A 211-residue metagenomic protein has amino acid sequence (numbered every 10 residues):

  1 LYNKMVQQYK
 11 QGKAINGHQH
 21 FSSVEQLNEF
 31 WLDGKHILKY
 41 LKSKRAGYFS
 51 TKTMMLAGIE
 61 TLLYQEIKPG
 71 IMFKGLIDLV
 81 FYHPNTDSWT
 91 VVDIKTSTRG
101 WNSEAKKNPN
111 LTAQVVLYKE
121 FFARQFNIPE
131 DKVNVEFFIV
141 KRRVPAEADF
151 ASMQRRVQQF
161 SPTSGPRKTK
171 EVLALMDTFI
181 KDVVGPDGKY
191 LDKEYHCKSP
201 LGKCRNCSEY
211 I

Functional and structural regions predicted by a protein language model:
L1-I59: A non-catalytic, helix-rich entry segment at domain boundaries
H36, Y40-S43, L117-E120, R124 (+1 more regions): Residue-level signal for well-ordered alpha-helical scaffold segments within enzymatic catalytic domains
L38, L62-P69, P200-K203: Extended amphipathic secondary-structure runs
A46-F49, E66-P69, N102-K106, F126 (+1 more regions): Short helix-to-loop capping/linker segments positioned immediately adjacent to catalytic or ligand/cofactor-binding
M54-A57, W89, D131-V135: Residue-level recognition of the N-termini of beta-strands and the immediately preceding loop/turn
A57-V115: Non-catalytic protein-protein interaction segments used by genome-maintenance enzymes to assemble and couple activities
E120-I211: Metal-dependent nuclease catalytic regions and adjoining charged, substrate-binding loops involved in nucleic-acid end
